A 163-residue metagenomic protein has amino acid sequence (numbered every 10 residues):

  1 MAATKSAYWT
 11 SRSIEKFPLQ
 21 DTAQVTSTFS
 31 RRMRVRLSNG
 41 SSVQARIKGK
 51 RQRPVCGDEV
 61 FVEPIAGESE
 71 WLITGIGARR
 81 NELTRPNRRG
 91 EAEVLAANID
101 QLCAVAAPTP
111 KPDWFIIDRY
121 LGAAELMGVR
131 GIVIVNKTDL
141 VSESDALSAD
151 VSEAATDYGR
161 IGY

Functional and structural regions predicted by a protein language model:
M1-W114: N-terminal accessory targeting/assembly segments
G40, N136-L140: Short, ordered loop/turn segments at secondary-structure junctions
G57, A124, N136: Residue-level signal for inorganic ion chemistry
N98-Q101, M127-G131, G162-Y163: Short glycine-/polar-rich loops that comprise or flank the Walker A/P-loop and associated switch/sensor motifs
A104, V133-V135: Structural beta-sheet core signal
I116-R130: Histidine-anchored nucleotide/phosphate-binding helix
R130, L140-Y163: Canonical P-loop GTPase G-domain recognition
